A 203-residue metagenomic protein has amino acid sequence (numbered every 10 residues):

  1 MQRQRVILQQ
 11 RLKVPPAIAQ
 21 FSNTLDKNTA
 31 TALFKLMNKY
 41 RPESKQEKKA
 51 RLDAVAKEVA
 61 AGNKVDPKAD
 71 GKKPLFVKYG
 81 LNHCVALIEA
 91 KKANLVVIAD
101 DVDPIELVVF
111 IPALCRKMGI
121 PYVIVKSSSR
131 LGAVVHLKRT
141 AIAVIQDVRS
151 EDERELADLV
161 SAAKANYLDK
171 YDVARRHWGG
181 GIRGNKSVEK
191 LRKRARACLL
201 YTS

Functional and structural regions predicted by a protein language model:
M1-K91, A157-S203: Polybasic, low-complexity intrinsically disordered tails and interdomain linkers
E47-R51, I98, F110, V134-H136 (+3 more regions): General "foldedness" signal
P74-L75, Y79, E89, V108-K170: Short basic, glycine-rich beta-strand/loop surfaces that mediate nucleic-acid
I88-E106: Structural recognition of short helix-loop-helix hairpins that underlie histone-fold modules
D103, S128-G132, R176-G181: Short amphipathic alpha-helical segments embedded in low-complexity Lys/Glu-rich regions
